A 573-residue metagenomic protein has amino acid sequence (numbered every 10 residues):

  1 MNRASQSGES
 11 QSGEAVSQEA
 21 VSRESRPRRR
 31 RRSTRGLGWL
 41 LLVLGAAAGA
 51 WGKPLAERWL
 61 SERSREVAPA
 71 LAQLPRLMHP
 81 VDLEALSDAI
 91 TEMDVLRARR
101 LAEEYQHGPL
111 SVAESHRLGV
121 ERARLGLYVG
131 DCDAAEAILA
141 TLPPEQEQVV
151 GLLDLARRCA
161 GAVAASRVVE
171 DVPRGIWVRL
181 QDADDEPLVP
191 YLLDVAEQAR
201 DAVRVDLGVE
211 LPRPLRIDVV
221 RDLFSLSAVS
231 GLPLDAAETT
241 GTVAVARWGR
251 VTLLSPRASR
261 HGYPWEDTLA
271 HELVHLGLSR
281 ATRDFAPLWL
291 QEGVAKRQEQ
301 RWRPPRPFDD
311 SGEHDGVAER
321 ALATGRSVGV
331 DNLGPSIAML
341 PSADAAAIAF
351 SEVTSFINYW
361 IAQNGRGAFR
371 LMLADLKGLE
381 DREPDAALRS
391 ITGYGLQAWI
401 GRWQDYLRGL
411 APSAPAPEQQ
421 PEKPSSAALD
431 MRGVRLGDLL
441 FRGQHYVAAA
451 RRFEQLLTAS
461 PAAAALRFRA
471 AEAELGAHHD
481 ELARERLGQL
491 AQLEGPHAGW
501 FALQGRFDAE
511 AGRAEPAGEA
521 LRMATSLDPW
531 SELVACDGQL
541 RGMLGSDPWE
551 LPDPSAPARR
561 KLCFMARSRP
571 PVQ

Functional and structural regions predicted by a protein language model:
M1-S33: N-terminal Lys/Arg-rich, disordered targeting/topogenic segments
N2-R3, R23-R30, G38-W39, V43-D82 (+5 more regions): Beta/coil-rich, acidic/histidine-enriched accessory regions frequently appended to metallopeptidases
P80, E92, L96, A113 (+12 more regions): Soluble non-cytosolic domains of exported or imported proteins
A102-E147: Post-signal peptide N-terminal segment of secreted/secretory-pathway proteins
Y128-D184: Long amphipathic alpha-helical scaffold segments
S166-L288, Q298-P307, H314-D331, P335-A349 (+2 more regions): Juxtacatalytic substrate-recognition/specificity segment
E292-Q300, G367-D381: Acidic helix/loop microenvironments that form the catalytic cleft of cell-wall polysaccharide enzymes
P305-R306, W360-M372: Substrate-binding/catalytic groove segments of enzymes that remodel or degrade extracellular structural polymers
